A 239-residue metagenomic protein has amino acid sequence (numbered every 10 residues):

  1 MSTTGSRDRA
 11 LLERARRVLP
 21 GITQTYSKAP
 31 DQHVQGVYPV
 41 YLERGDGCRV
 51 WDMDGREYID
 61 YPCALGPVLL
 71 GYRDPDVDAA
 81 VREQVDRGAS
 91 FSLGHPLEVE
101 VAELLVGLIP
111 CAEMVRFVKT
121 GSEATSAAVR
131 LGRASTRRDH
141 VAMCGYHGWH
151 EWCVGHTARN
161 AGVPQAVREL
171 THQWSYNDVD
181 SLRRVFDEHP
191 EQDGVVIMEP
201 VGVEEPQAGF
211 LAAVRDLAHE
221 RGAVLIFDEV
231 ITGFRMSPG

Functional and structural regions predicted by a protein language model:
S2-R44: Active-site-adjacent loop/helix segments that line or gate small-molecule/cofactor pockets in enzymes
I22, G55, V81, L105 (+4 more regions): Buried hydrophobic positions in well-ordered alpha/beta secondary-structure cores of metabolic enzymes
P39-D60: Active-site and channel-lining beta-strand-loop segments that bind or position nucleotide-derived/phosphorylated
E57-S135: Glycine-rich loop-to-alpha-helix module at the N-terminal edge of alpha/beta enzyme cores
E100-V195: PLP-dependent aspartate aminotransferase-fold enzymes
M198-V224: Active-site core of PLP-dependent enzymes with the aminotransferase class I/II
V201, E229-I231: Conserved Walker B
M236-G239: Basic, amphipathic juxtamembrane/active-site segments that coordinate anionic phosphate or diphosphate groups
